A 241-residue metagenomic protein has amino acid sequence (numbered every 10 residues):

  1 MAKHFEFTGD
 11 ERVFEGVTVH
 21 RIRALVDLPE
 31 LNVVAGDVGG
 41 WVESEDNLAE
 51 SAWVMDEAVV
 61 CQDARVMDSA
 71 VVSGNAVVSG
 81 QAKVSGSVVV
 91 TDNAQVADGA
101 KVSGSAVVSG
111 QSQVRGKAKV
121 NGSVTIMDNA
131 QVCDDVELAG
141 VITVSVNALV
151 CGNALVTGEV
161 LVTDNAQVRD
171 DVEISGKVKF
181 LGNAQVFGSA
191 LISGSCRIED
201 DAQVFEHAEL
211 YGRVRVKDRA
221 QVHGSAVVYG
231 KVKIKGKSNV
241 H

Functional and structural regions predicted by a protein language model:
M1-S51, E57, N75, S87 (+11 more regions): Terminal amphipathic alpha-helical/low-complexity segments used for targeting or macromolecular assembly
E6-T8, E15, L181, G188 (+1 more regions): Compositionally biased, low-structure terminal segments
